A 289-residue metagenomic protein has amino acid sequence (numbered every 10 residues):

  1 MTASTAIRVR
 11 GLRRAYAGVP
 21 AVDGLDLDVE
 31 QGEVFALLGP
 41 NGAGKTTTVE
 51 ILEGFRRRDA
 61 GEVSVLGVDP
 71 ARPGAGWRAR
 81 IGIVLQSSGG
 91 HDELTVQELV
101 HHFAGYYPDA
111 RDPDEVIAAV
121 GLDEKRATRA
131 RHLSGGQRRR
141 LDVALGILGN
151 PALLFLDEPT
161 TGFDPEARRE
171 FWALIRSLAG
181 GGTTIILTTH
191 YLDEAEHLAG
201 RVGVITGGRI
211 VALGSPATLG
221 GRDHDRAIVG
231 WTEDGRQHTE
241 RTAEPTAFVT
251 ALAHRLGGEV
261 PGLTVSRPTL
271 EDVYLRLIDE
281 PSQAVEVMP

Functional and structural regions predicted by a protein language model:
M1, H91, A104-G105, E240 (+1 more regions): A general boundary/transition motif marking the beginning of the first structured unit of a protein
M1-A3, D92-L94, T183, L219-D223 (+1 more regions): Short, surface-exposed loop and linker segments with low hydrophobicity and enrichment for Pro/Ser/Thr
M1-R13, P281-P289: ABC-family P-loop ATPase nucleotide-binding domain
S4-I7, R14-L187, L192-T206, A212: ABC transporter nucleotide-binding domains
R10, D157, G230-T232: Beta-strand residues in well-ordered beta-sheet regions across diverse protein folds
V211-L219: Charged, amphipathic alpha-helical segments
T218-P289: Short, charged/small-residue-rich alpha-helical element at the C-terminal edge of ABC transporter nucleotide-binding
